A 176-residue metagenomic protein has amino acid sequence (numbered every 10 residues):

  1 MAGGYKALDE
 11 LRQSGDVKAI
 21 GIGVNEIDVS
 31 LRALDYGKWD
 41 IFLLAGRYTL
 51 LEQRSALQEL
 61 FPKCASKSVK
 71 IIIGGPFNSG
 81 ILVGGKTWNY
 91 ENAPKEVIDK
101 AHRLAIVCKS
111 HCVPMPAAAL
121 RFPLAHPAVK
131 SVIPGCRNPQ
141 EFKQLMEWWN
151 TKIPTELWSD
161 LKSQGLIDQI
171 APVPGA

Functional and structural regions predicted by a protein language model:
M1-G175: Beta/alpha (TIM)-barrel catalytic core signal, keyed to glycine-rich beta->alpha loops juxtaposed to Asp/Glu that bind
